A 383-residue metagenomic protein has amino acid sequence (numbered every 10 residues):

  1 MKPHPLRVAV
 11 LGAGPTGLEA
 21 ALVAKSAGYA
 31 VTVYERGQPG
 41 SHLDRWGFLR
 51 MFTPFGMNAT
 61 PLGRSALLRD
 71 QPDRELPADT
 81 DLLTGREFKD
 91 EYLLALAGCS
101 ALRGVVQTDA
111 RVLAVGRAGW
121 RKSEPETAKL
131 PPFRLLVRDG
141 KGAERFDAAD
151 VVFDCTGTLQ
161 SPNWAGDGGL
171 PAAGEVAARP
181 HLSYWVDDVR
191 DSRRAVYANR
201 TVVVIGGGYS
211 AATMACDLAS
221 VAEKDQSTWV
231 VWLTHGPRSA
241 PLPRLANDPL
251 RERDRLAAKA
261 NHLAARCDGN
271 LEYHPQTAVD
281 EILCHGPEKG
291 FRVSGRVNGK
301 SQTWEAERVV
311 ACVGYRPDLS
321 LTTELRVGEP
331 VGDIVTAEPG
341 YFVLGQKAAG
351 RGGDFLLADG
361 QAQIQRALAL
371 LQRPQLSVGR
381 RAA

Functional and structural regions predicted by a protein language model:
P5, D109, N199, S227 (+1 more regions): Phosphate-coordination loops involved in phosphoryl transfer and adenosine-cofactor binding
L6-T32, V204-V221: N-terminal Rossmann-like FAD-binding beta1-loop-alpha1 element of flavoenzymes
T16, P39, L159, S210 (+1 more regions): Conserved Rossmann-like nucleotide-cofactor binding loop
Q38-Y92, W185-D191, W232-R253, P339 (+1 more regions): Glycine-rich active-site loop/strand segments that organize a redox cofactor
E75-V151, T156-Q160, D280-V293, E305-R308: Feature captures the FAD/FMN-dependent oxidoreductase FAD-binding
G85, D154-V221, V230, E329-V331 (+3 more regions): Glycine-rich dinucleotide-binding loop and its adjacent helix/turn
A114, S220-T323, Q375-A382: A Rossmann-like FAD-binding core segment of flavoenzymes
I334-R381: A conserved FAD-binding loop/helix module that cradles the flavin
